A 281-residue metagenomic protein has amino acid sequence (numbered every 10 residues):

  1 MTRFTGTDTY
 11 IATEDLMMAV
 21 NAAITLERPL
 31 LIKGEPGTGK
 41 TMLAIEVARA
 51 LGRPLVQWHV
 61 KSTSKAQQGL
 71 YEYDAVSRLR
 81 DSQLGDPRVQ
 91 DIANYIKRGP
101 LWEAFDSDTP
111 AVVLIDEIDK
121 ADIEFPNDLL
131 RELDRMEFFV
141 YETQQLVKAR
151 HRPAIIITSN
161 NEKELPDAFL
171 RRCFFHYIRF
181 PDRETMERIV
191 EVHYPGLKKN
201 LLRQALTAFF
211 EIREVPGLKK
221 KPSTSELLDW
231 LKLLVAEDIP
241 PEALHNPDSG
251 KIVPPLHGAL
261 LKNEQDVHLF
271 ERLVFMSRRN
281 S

Functional and structural regions predicted by a protein language model:
M1-S281: C-terminal regulatory/interaction module of P-loop NTP-utilizing enzymes
